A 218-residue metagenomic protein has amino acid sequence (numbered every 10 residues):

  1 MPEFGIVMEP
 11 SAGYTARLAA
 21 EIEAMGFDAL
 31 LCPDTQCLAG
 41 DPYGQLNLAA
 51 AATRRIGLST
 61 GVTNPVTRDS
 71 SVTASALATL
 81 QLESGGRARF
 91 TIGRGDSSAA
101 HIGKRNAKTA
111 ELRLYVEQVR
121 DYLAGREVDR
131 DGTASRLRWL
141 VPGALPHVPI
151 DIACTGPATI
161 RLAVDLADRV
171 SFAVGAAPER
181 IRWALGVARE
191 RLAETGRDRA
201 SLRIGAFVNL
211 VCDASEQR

Functional and structural regions predicted by a protein language model:
M1-G61, V148: N-terminal beta1-alpha1-beta2 module of alpha/beta enzyme domains
P2, A74-R169, V174-L202: Internal, glycine-rich beta/alpha segment that forms the wall or movable "lid" of small-molecule/cofactor binding
P2-G13, T63-S70, A144-T155, L210-D213: Active-site mouth loops of central-metabolism enzymes
G5-E9, P33, S59-G61, T91-G93 (+3 more regions): A cross-family glycoside hydrolase active-site/sugar-binding cleft signature
D34-C37, T63-N64, G175-E179: Short, acidic/turn-prone active-site loops that include or flank metal/cofactor- and phosphate-binding residues
S70-Q81, C212-Q217: Catalytic cores of alpha/beta
D96, A176, F207-A214: Glycine-rich beta-alpha junction loops
